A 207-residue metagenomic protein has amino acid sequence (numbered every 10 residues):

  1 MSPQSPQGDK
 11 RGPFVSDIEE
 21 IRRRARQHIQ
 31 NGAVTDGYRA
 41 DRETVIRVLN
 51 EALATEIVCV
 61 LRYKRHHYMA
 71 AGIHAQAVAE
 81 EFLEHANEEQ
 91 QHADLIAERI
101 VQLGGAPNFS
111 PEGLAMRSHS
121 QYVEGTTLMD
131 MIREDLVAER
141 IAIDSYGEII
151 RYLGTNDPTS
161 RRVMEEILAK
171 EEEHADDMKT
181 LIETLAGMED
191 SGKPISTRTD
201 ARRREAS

Functional and structural regions predicted by a protein language model:
M1-S207: Iron-associated oxidoreductase/ferritin-like identity signal
